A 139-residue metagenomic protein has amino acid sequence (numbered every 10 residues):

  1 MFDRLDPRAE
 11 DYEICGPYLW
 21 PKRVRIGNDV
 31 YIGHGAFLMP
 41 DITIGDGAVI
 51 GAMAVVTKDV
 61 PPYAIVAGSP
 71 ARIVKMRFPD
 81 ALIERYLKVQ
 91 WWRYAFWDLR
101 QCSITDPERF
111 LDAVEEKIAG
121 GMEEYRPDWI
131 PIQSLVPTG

Functional and structural regions predicted by a protein language model:
M1-I42: Flexible, glycine/small-residue-enriched loop-and-beta-strand segment within the central core of proteins
M1-P17, S69-G139: Terminal amphipathic alpha-helical/low-complexity segments used for targeting or macromolecular assembly
N28, D46, E84: Short alpha-helical basic/polar micro-motif
T43-I44, V60: Extended beta-solenoid/beta-helix repeat architectures
G45-D46, W97: Residues in well-ordered alpha-helical elements
P62, A67-P70: Acidic, glycine-centered active-site loop in nucleotide-sugar glycosyltransferases
